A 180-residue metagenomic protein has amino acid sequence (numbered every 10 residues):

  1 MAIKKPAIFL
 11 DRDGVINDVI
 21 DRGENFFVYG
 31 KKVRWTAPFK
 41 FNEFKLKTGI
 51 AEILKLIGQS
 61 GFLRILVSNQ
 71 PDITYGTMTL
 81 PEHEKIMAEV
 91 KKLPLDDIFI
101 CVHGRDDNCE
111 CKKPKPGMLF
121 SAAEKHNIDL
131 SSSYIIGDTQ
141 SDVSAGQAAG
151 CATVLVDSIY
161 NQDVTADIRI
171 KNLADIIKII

Functional and structural regions predicted by a protein language model:
M1-G61: Active-site neighborhood of HAD-like aspartate-dependent phosphohydrolases
A2, M78-D97, D106-I135, T139-I180: Asp-based, Mg2+/Mn2+-dependent phosphohydrolase catalytic module
A7-F9, I65, Y134: Hydrophobic "anchor" residues on beta-strands that sit immediately upstream of conserved functional sites
L10-R12, S68, G137-D138: Active-site flanking residues adjacent to catalytic metal/cofactor-binding acidic residues
D13-V15, Q70-P71, K115: Anionic group-transfer/hydrolysis microenvironments
V15-N17, I73, D142, N161: Active-site loop signature of alpha/beta-hydrolase-fold enzymes
A37-K40, P71-D72, H103-R105, N127-I128: A short, structure-level motif marking secondary-structure boundaries and short turns
I50-M87, L95-G104, G146: Substrate-recognition element of Asp-dependent hydrolases with the DxDx(T/V) motif
